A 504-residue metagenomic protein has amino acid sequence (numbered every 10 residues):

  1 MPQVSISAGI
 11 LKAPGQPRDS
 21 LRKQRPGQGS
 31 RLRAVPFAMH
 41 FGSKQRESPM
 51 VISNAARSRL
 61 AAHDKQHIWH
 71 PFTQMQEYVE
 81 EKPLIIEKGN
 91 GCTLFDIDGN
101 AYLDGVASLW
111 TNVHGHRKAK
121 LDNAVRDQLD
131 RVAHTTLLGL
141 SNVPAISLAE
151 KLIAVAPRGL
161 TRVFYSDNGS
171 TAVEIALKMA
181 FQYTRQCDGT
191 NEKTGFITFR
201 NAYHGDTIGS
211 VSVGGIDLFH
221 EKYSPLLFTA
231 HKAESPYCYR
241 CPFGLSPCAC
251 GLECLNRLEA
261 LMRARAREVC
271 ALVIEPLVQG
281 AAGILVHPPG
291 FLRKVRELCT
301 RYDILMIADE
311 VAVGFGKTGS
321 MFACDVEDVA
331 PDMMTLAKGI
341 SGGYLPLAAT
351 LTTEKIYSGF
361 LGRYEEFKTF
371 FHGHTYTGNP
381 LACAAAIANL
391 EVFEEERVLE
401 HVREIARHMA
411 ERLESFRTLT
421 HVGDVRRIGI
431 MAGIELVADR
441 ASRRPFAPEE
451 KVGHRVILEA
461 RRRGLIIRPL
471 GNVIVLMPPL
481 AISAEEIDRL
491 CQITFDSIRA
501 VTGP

Functional and structural regions predicted by a protein language model:
M1-P2, V425: Polybasic, low-complexity, intrinsically disordered segments
P2-L11: Extreme N-terminal basic, low-complexity initiation segments that serve as generic localization/processing leaders
G9, G15, G27-G29, G42: Residue-identity detector for glycine
P17, Q24-R25, Q45-R46: Cationic, low-complexity basic patches in intrinsically disordered or flexible, solvent-exposed regions
L21, S30-V35: Short, low-complexity intrinsically disordered segments enriched in A/P/G/S/L with frequent Arg, especially at protein
V35-P49: Short, Lys/Arg-enriched N-terminal segments with co-localized hydrophobic residues within the first ~10-30 amino acids
V51-P504: Conserved N-terminal phosphate-binding loop of PLP-dependent enzymes in the Aspartate aminotransferase
